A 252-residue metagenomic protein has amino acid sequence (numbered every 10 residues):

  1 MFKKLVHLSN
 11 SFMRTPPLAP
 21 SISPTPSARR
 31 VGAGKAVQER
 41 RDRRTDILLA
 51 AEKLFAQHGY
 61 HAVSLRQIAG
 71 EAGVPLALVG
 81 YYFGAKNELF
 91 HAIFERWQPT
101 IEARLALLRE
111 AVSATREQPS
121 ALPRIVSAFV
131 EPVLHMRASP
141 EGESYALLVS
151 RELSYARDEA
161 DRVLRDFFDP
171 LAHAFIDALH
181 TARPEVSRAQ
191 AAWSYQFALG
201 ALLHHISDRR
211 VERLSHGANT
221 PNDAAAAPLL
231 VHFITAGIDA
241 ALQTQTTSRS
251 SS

Functional and structural regions predicted by a protein language model:
M1-D42, T244-S252: N-terminal intrinsically disordered/low-complexity leader segments
R40, R44-E52: Short, leucine-enriched amphipathic alpha-helices that occur as contiguous helical runs
D46, L54-R96: Helix-turn-helix
W97-R109: Conserved phosphoryl-transfer catalytic core
A106-Y145, Y195: Hydrophobic alpha-helical connector segments
R124, S144, R157-R183, A192: Amphipathic alpha-helical packing segments from all-alpha helical-bundle domains
V133-A138, R151-R162, A191, Y195-A218 (+1 more regions): Amphipathic C-terminal alpha-helical segment
A182-L199, A225: All-alpha amphipathic helical-bundle segments outside canonical DNA-binding/catalytic cores that form hydrophobic
